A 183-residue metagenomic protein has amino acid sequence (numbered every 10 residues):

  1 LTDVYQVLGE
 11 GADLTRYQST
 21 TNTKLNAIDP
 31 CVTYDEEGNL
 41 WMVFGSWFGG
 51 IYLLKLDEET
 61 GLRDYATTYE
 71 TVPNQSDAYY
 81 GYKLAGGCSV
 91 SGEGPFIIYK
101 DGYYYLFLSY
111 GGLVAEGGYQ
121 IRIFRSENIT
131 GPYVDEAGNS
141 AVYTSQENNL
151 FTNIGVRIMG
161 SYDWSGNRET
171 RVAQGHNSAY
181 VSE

Functional and structural regions predicted by a protein language model:
L1-E183: Carbohydrate-active catalytic/glycan-binding domains of CAZyme proteins, especially the secreted or lumenal ectodomains
